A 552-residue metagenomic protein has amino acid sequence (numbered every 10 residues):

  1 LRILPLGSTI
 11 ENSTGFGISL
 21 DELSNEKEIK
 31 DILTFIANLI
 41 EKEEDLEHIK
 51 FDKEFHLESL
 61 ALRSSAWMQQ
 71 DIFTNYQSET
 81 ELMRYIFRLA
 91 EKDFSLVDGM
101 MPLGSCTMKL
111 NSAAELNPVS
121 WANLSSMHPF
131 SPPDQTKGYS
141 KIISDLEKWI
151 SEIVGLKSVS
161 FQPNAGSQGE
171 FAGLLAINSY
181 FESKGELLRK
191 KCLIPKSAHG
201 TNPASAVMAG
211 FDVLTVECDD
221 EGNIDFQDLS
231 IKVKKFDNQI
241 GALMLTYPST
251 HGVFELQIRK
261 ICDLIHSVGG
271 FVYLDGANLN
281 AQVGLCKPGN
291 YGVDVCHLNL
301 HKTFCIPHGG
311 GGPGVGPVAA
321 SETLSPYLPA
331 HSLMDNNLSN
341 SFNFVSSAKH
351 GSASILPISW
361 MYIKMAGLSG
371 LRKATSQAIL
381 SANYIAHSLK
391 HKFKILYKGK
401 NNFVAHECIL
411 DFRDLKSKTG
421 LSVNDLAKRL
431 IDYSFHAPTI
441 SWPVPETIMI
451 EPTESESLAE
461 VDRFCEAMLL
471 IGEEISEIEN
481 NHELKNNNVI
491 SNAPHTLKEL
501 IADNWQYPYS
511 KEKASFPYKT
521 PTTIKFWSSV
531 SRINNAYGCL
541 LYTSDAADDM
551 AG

Functional and structural regions predicted by a protein language model:
L1, L6, F16-S24, I395-D432 (+1 more regions): Conserved PLP-binding catalytic core of the aspartate aminotransferase-like
L20-F51, F55-G99: N-terminal amphipathic, basic-rich helices that act as targeting or association modules
S78, L124-N164, G169: Conserved N-terminal alpha-helix of the aminotransferase class I/II PLP-enzyme fold
S95-A114, N164-S167, H308-P313, A319 (+1 more regions): Conserved phosphate/anionic-ligand binding catalytic regions in large, soluble enzymes, centered on
S105-N123, K137-S144: A structural motif shared across PLP-dependent enzymes of the aminotransferase-like
K137-G138, Q168-N337, L421: Conserved PLP-enzyme active-site core in the AAT-like
V295-K416: Active-site C-terminal subdomain of aminotransferase-like
Y542-A547: Conserved small/polar residues in nucleotide/adenosyl-binding loops
